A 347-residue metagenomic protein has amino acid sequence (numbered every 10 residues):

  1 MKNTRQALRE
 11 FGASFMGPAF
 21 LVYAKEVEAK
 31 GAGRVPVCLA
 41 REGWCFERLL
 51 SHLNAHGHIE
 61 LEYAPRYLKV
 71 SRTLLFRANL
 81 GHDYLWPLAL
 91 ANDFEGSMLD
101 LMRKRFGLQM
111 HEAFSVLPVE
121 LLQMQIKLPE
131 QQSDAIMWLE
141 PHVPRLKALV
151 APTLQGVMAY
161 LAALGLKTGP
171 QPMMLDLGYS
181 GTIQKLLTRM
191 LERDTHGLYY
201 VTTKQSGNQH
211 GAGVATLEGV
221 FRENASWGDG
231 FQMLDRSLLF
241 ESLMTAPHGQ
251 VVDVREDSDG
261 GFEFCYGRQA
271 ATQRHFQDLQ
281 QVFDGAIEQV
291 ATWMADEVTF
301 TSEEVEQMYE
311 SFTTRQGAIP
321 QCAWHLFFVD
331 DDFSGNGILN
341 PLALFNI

Functional and structural regions predicted by a protein language model:
M1-I347: Long, low-complexity, Lys/Arg-enriched
